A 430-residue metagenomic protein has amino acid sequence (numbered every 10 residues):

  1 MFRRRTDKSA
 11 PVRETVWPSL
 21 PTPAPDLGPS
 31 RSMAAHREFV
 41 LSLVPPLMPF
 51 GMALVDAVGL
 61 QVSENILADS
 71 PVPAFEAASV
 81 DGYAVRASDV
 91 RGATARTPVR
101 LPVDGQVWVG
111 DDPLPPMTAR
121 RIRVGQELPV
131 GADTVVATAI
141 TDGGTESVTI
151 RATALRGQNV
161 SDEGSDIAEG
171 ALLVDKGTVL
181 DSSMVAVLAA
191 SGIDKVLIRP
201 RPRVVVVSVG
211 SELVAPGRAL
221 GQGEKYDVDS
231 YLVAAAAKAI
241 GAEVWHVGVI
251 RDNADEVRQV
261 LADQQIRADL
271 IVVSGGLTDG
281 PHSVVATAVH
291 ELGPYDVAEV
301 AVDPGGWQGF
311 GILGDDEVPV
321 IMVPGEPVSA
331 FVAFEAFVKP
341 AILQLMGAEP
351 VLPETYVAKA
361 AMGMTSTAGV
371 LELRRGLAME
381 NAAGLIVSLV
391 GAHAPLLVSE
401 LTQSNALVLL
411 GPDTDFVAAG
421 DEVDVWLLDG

Functional and structural regions predicted by a protein language model:
F2-D194: Phosphate-interaction motifs
L54-V55, E64, A77, I167 (+1 more regions): Flexible glycine/proline-rich
E76-A78, R91-R96, D111-P115, L128-P129 (+14 more regions): Solvent-exposed alpha-helices and their adjacent loops that cap or buttress functional pockets in soluble metabolic
V90, G125-Q126, S211-E212, G276-H282 (+1 more regions): Short glycine-rich anion-binding loops that position phosphate/pyrophosphate groups of nucleotides and phosphorylated
R121-R123, R151, D175, V206-V209 (+3 more regions): Short beta-strand segments
N159-V273: Phosphate-binding glycine-rich loops and their immediate beta-loop-alpha structural context
G280-L292: Short Gly/Thr/Asp-enriched flexible loops that form oxyanion-binding sites at enzyme active sites
